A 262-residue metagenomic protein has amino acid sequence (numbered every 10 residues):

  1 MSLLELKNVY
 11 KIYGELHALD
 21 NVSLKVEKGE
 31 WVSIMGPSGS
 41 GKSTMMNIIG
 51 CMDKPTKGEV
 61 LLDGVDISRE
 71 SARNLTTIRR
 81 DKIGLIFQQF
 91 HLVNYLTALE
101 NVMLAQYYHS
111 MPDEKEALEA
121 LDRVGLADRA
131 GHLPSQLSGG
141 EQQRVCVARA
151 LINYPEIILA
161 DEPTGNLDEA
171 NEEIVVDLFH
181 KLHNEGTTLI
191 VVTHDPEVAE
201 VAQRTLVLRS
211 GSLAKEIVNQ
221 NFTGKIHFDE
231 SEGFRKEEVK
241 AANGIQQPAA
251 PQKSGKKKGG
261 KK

Functional and structural regions predicted by a protein language model:
S2-S210: ABC family nucleotide-binding domain
N21, I190, G244-I245, Q252-K253: Compositionally biased non-globular segments, especially hydrophobic aliphatic-rich helices of signal peptides
K25, M35, S40-K42, A214 (+3 more regions): Serine/proline-rich low-complexity intrinsically disordered segments, especially terminal tails, linkers
H91-N94, H183, E232, E238 (+1 more regions): Prokaryotic Sec-type signal peptides and long signal-anchor helices with extended Leu/Ile/Val-rich h-regions
S212-A241: Conserved beta-strand-loop-alpha-helix hinge in the C-terminal portion of ABC ATPase nucleotide-binding domains
Q247-K262: Long, low-complexity, intrinsically disordered segments
